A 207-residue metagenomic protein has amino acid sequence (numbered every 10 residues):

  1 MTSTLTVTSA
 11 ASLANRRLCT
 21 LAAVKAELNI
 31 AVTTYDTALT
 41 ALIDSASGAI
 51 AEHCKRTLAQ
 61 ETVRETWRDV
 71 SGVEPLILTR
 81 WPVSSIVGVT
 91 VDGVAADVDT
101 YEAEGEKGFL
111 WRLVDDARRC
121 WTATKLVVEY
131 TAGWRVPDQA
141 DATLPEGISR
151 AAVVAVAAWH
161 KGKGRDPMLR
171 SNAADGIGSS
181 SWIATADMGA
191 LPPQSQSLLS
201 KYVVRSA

Functional and structural regions predicted by a protein language model:
M1-A207: Divalent metal-cofactor coordination and adjacent catalytic microenvironments
